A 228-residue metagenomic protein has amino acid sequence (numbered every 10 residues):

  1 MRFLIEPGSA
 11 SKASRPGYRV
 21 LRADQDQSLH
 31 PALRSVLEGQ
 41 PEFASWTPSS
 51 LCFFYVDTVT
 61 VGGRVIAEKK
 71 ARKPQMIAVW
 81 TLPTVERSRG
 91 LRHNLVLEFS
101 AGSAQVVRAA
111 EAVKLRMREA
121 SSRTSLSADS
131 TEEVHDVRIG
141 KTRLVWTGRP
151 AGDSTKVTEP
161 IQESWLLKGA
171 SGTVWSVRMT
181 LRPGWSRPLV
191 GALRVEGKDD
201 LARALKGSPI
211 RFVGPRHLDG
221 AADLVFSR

Functional and structural regions predicted by a protein language model:
L4-R19: Amphipathic alpha-helical segments
S9, V20-P160: Structured soluble/peripheral alpha/beta segments that form catalytic or ligand/cofactor-binding pockets
A110-R228: Interaction-surface and assembly-scaffold signal
